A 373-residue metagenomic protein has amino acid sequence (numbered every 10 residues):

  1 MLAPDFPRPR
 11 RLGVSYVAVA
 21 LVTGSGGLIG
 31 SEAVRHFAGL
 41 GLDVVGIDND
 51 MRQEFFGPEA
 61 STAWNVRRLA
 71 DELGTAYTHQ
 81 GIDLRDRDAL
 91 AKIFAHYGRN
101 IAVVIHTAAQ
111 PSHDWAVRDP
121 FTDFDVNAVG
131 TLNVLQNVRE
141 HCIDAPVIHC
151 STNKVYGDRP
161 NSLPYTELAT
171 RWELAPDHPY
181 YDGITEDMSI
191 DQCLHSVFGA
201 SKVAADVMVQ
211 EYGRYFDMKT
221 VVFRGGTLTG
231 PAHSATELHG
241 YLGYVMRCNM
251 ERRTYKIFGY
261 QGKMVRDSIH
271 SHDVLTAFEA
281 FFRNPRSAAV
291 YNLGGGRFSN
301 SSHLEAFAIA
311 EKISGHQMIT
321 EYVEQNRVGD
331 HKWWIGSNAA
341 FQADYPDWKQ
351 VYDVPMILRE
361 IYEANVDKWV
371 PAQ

Functional and structural regions predicted by a protein language model:
L2, F6-L228, N365: N-terminal Rossmann-like NAD(P)+-binding domain of SDR-like oxidoreductases, especially those catalyzing
T23, L84, D125-A128, F198-G199 (+6 more regions): Short, solvent-exposed loop/helix junctions and linker helices that flank or host conserved functional motifs
G27-A33, N133, K154, P160 (+8 more regions): Short, flexible micro-motifs
A33, G39, T227, N249-Q373: C-terminal substrate-binding subdomain of Rossmann-fold SDR/epimerase-dehydratase oxidoreductases
F56-P58, R118-D119, A232-E237, I269 (+1 more regions): Short, solvent-exposed loop/turn segments at secondary-structure boundaries
T62-N65, S112, Y241, V245 (+1 more regions): Activation loop
R159-G183, V197, V207-F282, F307-I313: NAD(P)-dependent short-chain dehydrogenase/reductase
